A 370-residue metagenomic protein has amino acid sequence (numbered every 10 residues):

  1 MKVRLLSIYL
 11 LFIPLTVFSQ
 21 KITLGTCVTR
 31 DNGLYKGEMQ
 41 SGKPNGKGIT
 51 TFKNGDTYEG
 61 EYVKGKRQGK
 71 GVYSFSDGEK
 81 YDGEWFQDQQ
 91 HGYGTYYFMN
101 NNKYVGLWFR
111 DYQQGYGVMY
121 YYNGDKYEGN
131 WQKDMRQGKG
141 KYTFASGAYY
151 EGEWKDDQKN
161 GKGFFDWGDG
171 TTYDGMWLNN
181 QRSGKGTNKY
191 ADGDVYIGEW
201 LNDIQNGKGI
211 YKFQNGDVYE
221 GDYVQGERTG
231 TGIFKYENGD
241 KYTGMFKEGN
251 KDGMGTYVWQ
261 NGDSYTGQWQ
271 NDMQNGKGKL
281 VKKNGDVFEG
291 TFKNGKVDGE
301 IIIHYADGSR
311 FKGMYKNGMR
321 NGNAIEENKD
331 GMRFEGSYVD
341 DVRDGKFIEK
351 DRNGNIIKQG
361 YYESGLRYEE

Functional and structural regions predicted by a protein language model:
M1-S7: Bacterial N-terminal signal peptides that target proteins for export
L10-L11: Hydrophobic alpha-helical transmembrane segments of integral membrane proteins, especially lipid-exposed positions
V17-E370: Glycine/tyrosine- and acidic-biased, solvent-exposed loop/turn segments at the edges of beta-strands
